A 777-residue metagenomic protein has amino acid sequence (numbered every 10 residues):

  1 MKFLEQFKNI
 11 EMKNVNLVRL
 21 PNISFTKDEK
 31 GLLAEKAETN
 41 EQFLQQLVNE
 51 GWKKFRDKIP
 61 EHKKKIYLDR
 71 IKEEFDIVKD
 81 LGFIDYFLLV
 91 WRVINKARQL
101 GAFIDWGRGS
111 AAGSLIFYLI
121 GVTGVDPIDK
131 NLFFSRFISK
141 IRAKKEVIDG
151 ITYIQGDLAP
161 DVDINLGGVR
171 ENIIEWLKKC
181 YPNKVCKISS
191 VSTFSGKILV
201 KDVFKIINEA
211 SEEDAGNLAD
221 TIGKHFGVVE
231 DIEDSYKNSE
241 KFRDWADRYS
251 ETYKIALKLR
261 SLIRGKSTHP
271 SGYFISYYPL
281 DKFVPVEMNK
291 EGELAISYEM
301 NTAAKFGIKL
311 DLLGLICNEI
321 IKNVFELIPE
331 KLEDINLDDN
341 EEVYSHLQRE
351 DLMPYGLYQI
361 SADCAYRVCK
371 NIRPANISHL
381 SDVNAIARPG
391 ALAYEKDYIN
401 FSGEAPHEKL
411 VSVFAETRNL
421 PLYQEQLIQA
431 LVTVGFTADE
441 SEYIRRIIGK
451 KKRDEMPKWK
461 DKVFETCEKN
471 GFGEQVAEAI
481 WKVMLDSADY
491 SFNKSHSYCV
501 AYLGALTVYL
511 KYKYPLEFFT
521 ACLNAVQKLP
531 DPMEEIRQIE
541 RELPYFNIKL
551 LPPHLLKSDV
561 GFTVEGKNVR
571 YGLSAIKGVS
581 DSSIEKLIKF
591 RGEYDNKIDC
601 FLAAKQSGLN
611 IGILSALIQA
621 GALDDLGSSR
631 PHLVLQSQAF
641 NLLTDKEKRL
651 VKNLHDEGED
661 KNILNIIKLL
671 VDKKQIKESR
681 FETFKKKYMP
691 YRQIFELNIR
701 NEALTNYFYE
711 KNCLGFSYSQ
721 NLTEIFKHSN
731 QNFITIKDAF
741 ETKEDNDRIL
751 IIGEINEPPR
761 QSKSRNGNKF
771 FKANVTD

Functional and structural regions predicted by a protein language model:
M1-V671, I752, Q761-N766: Alpha-helical scaffold/interaction cores of sigma-54-like transcription cofactors and many family A DNA polymerases
S139-K140, F740, N774-D777: Conserved C-terminal motor-coupling region of P-loop helicases
D624, L633-V634, C713, R748-E754 (+1 more regions): Ordered hydrophobic segments in well-structured contexts
Q693, L697-I699, T705-Q761: OB-fold nucleic-acid-binding modules
Q761-D777: OB-fold (S1/OB) nucleic-acid-binding surfaces
